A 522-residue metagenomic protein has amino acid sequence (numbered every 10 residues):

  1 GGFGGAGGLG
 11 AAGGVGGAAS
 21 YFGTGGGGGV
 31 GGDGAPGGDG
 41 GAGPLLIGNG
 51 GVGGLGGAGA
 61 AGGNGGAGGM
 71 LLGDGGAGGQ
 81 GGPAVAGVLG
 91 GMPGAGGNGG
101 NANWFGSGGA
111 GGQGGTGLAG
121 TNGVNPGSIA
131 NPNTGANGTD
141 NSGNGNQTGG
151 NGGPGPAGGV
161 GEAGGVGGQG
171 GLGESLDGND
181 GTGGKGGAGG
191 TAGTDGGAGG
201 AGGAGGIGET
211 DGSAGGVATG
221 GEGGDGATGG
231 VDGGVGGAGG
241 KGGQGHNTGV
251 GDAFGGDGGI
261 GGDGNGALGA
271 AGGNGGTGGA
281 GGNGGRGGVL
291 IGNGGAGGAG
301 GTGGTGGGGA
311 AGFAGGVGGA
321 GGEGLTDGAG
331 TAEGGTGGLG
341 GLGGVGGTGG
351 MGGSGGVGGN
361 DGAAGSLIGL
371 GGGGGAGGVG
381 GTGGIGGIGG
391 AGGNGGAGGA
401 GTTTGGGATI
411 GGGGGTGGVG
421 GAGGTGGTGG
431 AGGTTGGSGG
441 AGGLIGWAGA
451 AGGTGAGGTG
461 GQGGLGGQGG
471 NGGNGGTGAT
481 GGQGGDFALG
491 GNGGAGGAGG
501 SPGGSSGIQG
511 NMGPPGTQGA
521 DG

Functional and structural regions predicted by a protein language model:
G1-G522: Long, compositionally biased tandem-repeat segments
